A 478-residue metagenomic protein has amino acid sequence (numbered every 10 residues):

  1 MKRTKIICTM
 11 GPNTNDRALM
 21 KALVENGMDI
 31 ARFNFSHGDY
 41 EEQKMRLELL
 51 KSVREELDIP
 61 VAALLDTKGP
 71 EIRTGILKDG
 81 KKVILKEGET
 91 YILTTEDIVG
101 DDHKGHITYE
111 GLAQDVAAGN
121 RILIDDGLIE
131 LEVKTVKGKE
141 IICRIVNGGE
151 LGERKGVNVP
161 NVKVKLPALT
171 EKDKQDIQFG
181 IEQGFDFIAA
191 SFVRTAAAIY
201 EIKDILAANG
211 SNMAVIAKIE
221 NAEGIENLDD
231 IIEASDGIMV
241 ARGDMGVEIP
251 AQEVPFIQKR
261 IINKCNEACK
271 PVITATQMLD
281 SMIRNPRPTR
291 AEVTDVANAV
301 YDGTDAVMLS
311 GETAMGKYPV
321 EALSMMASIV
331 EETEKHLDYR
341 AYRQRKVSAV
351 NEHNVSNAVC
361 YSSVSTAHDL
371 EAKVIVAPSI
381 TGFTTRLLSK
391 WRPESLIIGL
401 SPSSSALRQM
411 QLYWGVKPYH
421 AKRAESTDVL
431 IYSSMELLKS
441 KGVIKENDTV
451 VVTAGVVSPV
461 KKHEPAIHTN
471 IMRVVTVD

Functional and structural regions predicted by a protein language model:
M1-D478: Non-catalytic helical/linker scaffolds that mediate oligomerization, partner binding, and domain coupling around large
